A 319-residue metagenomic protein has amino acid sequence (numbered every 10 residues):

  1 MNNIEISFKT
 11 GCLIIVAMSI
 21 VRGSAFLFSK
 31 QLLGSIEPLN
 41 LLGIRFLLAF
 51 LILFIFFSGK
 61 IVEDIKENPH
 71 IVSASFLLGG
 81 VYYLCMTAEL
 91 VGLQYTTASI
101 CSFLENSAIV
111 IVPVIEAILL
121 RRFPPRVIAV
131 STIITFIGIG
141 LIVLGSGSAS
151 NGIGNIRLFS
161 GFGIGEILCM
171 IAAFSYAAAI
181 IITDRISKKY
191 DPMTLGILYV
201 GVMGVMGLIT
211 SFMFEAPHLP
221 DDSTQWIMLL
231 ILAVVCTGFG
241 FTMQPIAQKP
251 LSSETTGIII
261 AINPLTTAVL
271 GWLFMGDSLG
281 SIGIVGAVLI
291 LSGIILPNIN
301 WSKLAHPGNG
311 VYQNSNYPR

Functional and structural regions predicted by a protein language model:
M1-G43, G80, A88, G152-R185 (+2 more regions): Glycine-/small-residue-enriched transmembrane alpha-helix faces in small-molecule transporters and effluxers
K9-I14, N40-I55, S73, L77 (+4 more regions): Hydrophobic alpha-helical transmembrane segments of multi-pass integral membrane proteins, especially transporters
G23, L27, G79, Y83 (+9 more regions): Hydrophobic/small/kink-forming positions within alpha-helical transmembrane segments of polytopic membrane proteins
A25-F26, F54, S58-E105, L141 (+1 more regions): Specific transmembrane alpha-helical segments of multi-pass solute transporters/efflux pumps, especially DMT/EamA
L32, L41, R45, G92 (+10 more regions): Hydrophobic/aromatic residues within transmembrane alpha-helices of multi-pass small-molecule transporters
L42-I44, T87, C101-S107, I182-G204 (+1 more regions): Helix-helix packing/entry segments at the starts of transmembrane helices
I52-K60, A108-I133, P264-V285: C-terminal transmembrane-helix exit sites in multi-pass transporters
L53, P124-A149, A173, G207 (+3 more regions): Hydrophobic transmembrane alpha-helices of multi-pass small-molecule transport proteins
